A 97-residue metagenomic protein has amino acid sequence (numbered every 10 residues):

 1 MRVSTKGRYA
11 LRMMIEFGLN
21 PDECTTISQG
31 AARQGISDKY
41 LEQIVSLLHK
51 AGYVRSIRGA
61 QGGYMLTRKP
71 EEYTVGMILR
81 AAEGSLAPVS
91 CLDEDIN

Functional and structural regions predicted by a protein language model:
V3-T5, Y9-I36: N-terminal helix-turn-helix DNA-binding core of bacterial DNA-binding proteins
A32, H49-K50: Alpha-helical residues within the helix-turn-helix
K39: Key DNA-contact positions within bacterial/archaeal DNA-binding proteins
K50-Y53, A81: Residue cluster at the C-terminal edge of the helix-turn-helix DNA-binding motif
Y53-L66: Beta-hairpin "wing" of winged helix-turn-helix
T67-N97: Non-DNA-binding regulatory cores of transcription-related proteins, predominantly C-terminal effector-binding
